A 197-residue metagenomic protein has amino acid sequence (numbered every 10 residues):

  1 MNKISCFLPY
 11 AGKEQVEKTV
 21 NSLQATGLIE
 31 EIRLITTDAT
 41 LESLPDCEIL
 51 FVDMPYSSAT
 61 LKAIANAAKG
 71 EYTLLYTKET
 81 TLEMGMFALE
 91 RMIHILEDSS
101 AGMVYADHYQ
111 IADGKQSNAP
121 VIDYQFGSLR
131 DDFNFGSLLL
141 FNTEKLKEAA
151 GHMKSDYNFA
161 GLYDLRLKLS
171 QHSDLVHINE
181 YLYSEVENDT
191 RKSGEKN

Functional and structural regions predicted by a protein language model:
N2-F7, E31, D164: Cell-envelope/extracellular polymer assembly enzymes that use nucleotide-activated donors
I4-Q15, T26, I35-D38: A conserved hydrophobic helix/loop-capping motif in glycosyltransferases and polysaccharide synthases
N21-E30: Short, acidic, metal-binding catalytic loop of nucleotide-sugar glycosyltransferases
I29-A39, L50-M54: Short beta-strand/loop segment that forms part of the nucleotide-sugar
V52-A68: Glycine-rich, basic loop-to-helix element that forms the pyrophosphate-binding segment of sugar-nucleotide handling
G70-E83: Short beta-strand-to-loop acidic/aromatic patch adjacent to the donor-nucleotide binding site
T81, M86-N118, N188: Conserved donor NDP-sugar-binding/catalytic core segment of glycosyltransferases
F126-N197: Conserved nucleotide-sugar donor-binding catalytic segment
